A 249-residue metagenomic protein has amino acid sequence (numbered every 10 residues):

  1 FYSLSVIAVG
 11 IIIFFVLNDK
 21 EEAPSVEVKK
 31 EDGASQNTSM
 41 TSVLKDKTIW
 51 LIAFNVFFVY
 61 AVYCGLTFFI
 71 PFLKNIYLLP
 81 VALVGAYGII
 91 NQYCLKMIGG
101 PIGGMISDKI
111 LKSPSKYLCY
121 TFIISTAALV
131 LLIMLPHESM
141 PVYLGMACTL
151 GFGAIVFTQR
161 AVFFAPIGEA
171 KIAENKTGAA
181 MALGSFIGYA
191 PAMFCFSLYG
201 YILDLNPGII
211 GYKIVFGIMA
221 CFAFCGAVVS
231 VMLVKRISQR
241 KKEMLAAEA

Functional and structural regions predicted by a protein language model:
F1-F15, K213-M232: Symmetry-related core transmembrane helices of the 12-TM Major Facilitator Superfamily/SLC fold
V16-T38, R240-E248: Flexible cytoplasmic inter-helical loops of multi-pass small-molecule transporters
D46-G104, R160, C195-F196: Extracytoplasmic gate region of multi-pass secondary transporters
A53, G85-A86, C119, G178 (+1 more regions): Conserved glycine-rich helix-kink/hinge and helix-boundary motifs of the Major Facilitator Superfamily
P71, A161-K171: Intracellular helix-loop hinge segments at the cytoplasmic ends of transmembrane helices in 12-TM rocker-switch-type
G100-K112, L203-D204: Helix-to-loop junctions at the C-terminal end of transmembrane segments in multipass secondary transporters
S113-F163: C-terminal transmembrane helical hairpin of 12-TM major facilitator-type secondary transporters
E169-P207: A late C-terminal transmembrane helix in Major Facilitator Superfamily
